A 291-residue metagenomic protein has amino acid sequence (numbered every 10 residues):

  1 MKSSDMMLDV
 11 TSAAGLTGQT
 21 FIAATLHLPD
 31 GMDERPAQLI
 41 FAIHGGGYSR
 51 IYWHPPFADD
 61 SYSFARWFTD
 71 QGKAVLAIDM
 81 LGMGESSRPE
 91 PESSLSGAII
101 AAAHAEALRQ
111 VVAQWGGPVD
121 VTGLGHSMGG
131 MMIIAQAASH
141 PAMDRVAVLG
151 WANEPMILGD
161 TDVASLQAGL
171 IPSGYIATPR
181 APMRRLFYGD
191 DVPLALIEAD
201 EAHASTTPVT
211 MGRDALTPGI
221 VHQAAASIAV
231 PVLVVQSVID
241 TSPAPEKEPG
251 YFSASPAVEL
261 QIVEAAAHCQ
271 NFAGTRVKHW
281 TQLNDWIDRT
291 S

Functional and structural regions predicted by a protein language model:
M1-D33: N-terminal cap/lid segment of alpha/beta-hydrolase-fold proteins
D33-L76: Short, surface-exposed "cap/lid" segments of acyl-processing enzymes
I51, D79-L95, H268-C269: Glycine-rich "HGGG/HGxG" loop immediately N-terminal to the catalytic nucleophile of the alpha/beta-hydrolase
S94-W115: Alpha/beta-hydrolase active-site loop
W115-S127: Alpha/beta-hydrolase fold nucleophile elbow
I157-A244: Alpha/beta-hydrolase
Q236-A267: Conserved loop-alpha-helix segment in the C-terminal half of the alpha/beta-hydrolase fold that carries the catalytic
A266-V277: Catalytic histidine-centered segment of alpha/beta-hydrolase-like enzymes
